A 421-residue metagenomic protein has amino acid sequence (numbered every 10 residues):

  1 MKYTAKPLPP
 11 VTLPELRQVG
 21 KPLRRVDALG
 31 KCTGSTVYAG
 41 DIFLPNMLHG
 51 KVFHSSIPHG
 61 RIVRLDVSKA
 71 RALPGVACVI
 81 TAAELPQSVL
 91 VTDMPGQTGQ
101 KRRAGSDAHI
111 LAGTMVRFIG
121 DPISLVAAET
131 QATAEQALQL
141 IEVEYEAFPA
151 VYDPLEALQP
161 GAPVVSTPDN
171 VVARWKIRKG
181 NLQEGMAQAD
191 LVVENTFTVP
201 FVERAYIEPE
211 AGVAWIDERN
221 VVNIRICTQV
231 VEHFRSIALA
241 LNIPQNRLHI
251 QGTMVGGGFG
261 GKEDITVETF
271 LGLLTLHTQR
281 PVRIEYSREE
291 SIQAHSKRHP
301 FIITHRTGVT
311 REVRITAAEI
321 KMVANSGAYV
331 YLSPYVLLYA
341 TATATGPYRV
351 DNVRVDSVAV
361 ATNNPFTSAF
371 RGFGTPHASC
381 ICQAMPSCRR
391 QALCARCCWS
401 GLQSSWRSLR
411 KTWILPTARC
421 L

Functional and structural regions predicted by a protein language model:
M1-V171, V192-N195, H277: Flexible, low-hydrophobicity surface segments
K6-L16, T133-L155, W175, E232 (+1 more regions): Gly/Pro-rich active-site capping loops and adjacent beta-alpha segments that organize cofactor/substrate pockets
G34, C78-A82, F118, V193-N195 (+6 more regions): General beta-strand structural signal in soluble alpha/beta enzymes
A39-L48, I207-E210, N352-P365: Flexible hinge/switch segments at interdomain interfaces of large molecular machines
V52-P86, I123-E144, A211-T278, L332-G346 (+2 more regions): Alpha-helical support elements that line or immediately flank enzyme active sites and cofactor-binding pockets
G96-T98, A187-V202, I284-S291, S333: Short Pro/Gly-enriched beta-strand edge/turn motifs at strand-loop
G113-M115, P244-G252, L276-S287, S291-A294: Conserved catalytic cysteine-centered active-site region of acyl-thioester-dependent Claisen-condensing enzymes
Q159-L241, A384, A392: Helix-loop-helix junctions that connect adjacent transmembrane helices in secondary transporters/permeases, recognized
